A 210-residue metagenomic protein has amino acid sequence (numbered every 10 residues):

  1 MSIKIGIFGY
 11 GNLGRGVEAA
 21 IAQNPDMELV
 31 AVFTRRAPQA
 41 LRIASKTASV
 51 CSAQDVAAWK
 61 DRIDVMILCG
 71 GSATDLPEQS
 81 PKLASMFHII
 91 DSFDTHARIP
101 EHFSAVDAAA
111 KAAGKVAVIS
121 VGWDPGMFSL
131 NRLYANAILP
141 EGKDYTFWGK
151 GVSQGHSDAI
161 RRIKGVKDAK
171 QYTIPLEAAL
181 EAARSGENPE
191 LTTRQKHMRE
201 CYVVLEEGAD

Functional and structural regions predicted by a protein language model:
M1-I5: Extreme N-terminal starter segment of soluble prokaryotic enzymes
F8, G16, Y134-D210: Active-site-lining helix/loop region of Rossmann-like oxidoreductase modules
L13: Hydrophobic/small residue at the entry helix of a nucleotide-binding pocket
Q23-A44: NAD(P)-binding Rossmann-fold cofactor-contacting core
S49-D55: Short acidic-hydrophobic, aromatic-tinged amphipathic segments that line or gate anion-handling sites
V56-V65, A73-S92: Rossmann-fold NAD(P) dinucleotide-binding segment
F93-A117: Rossmann-fold NAD(P)-binding glycine/threonine-rich loop
